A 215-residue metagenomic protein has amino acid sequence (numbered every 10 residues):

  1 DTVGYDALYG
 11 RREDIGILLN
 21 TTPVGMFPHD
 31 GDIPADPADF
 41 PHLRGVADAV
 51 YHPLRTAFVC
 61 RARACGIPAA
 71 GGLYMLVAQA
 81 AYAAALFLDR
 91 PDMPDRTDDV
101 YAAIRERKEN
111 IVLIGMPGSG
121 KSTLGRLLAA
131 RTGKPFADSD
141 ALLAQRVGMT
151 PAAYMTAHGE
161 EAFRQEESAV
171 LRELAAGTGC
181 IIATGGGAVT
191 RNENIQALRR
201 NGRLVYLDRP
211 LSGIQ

Functional and structural regions predicted by a protein language model:
T2-A69, A188-I195: Rossmann-like adenosine-cofactor binding region
A49-E109: Adenosine-phosphate binding glycine-rich loop
L113: Hydrophobic anchor at the beta1->P-loop junction of P-loop NTPases
M116: P-loop (Walker A) phosphate-binding loop of NTP-binding proteins
K121: Conserved lysine of the Walker
L124: Hydrophobic positions on the alpha1 helix immediately C-terminal to the Walker A/P-loop
A141-R199: ATP-dependent small-molecule kinase phosphotransfer cores that center on conserved nucleotide phosphate-binding segments
L198-Q215: Conserved phosphate-donor/acceptor-positioning beta-strand/loop module used by diverse small-molecule
